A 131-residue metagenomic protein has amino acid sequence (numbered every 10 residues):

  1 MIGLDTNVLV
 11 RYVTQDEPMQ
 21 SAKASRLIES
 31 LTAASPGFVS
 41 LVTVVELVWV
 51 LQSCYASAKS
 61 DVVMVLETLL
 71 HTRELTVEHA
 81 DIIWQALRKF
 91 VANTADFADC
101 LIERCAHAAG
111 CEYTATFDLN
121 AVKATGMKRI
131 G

Functional and structural regions predicted by a protein language model:
M1, E103-G131: Acidic, PIN/NYN-like endoribonuclease modules and their adjacent C-terminal/linker elements
M1-V39, C54-S60, E67, G131: Short, well-structured N-terminal submotif of metal-dependent ribonuclease cores
L4, F38-V39, V77, F97 (+1 more regions): Short beta-strand scaffold positions
V8, T43, I82, L101-I102 (+1 more regions): Alpha-helix capping/helix-boundary segments
R11-V13, V50, A124-T125: Residues that scaffold the ATP/ADP-binding catalytic core of kinase and kinase-like folds
D16, L41, M64-A92: Acidic catalytic patch
A34-G37, E74, G110-Y113: Short active-site oxyanion
